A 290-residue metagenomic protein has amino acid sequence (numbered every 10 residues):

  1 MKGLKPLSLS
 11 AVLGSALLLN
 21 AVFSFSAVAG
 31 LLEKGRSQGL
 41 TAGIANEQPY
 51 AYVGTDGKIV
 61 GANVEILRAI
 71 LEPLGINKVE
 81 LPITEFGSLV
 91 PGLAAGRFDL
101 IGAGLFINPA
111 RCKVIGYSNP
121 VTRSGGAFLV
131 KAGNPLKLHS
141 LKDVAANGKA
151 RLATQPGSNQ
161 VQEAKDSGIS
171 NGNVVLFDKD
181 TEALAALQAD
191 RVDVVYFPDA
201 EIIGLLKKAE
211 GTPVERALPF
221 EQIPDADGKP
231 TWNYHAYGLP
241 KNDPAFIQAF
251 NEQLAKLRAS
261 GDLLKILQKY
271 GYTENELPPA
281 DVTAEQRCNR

Functional and structural regions predicted by a protein language model:
G30-G104, K113: Extracytoplasmic small-molecule ligand-binding "clamshell" domains of the periplasmic binding protein/Venus flytrap
T41, I76-K78, A95-A103, G148-R151 (+2 more regions): Alpha-to-beta junction loops
T41, N46-P49, I59-E72, A127-K179 (+2 more regions): Bilobed "Venus flytrap"/periplasmic-binding protein-like clamshell domains and structurally analogous long
A45, R123-A127, E210-N251, E274-R290: Periplasmic-binding protein-like
G61-L74, N134-P135, A150-R151, S158 (+1 more regions): Extended ligand-binding regions for polar small-molecule ligands
R68, V79-V144, F220-A226: Acidic, polar ligand-binding/catalytic clefts
E80, N159-V174, Q248-R290: Ligand-binding clefts/hinges and TM-proximal coupling segments of bilobed small-molecule sensing domains
S88, G104-K113, E163-D166, D193-T231: A ligand-binding cleft/hinge motif common to bilobed small-molecule-binding domains
